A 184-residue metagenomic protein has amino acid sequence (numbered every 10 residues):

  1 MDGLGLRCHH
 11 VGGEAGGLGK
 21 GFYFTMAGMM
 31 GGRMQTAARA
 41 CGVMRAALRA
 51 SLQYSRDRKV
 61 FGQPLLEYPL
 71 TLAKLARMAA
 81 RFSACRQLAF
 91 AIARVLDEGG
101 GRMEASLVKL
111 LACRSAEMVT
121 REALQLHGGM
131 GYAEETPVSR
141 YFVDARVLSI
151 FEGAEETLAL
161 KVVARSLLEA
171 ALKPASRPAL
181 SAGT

Functional and structural regions predicted by a protein language model:
M1-S83, L148, A170-T184: Glycine-rich beta->alpha junctions and the first turn(s) of the following alpha-helix
A27, H127-T184: Glycine-rich phosphate/cofactor-binding loops in nucleotide/flavin-utilizing enzymes
G31-A38, R102-S106, L110, G153-T157: Short, conserved micro-motifs enriched in small and acidic residues
M44, L75, C85, A112 (+4 more regions): Hydrophobic, well-ordered secondary-structure elements that form the walls of internal hydrophobic environments
L52, R56-Q63, A79-L111, L124-G129: C-terminal helix-coil-helix/basic helical segment that borders enzyme active sites and/or dimer interfaces and provides
L66-M78, R102-L111, S139, D144: Alpha-helical scaffold segments that form or flank carboxylate-/histidine-based iron centers
